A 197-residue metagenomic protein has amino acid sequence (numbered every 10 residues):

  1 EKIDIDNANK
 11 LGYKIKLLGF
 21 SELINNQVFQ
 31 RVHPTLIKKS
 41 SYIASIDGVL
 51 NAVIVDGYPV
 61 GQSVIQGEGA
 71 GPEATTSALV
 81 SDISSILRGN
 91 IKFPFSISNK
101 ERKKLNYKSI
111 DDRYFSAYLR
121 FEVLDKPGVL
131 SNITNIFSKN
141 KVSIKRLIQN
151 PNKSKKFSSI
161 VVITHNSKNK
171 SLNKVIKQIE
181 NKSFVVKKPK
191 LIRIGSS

Functional and structural regions predicted by a protein language model:
E1-S45, L50: Substrate-binding/catalytic subdomain of NAD(P)-dependent oxidoreductase enzymes
K16-L17, R31, I54, V64-Q66 (+2 more regions): Structured core elements
I43, A74-A78: A short, polar/proline- and glycine-enriched secondary-structure boundary/capping micro-motif
I43-D47, V55, S109-D111, N152: Replace "in large, NTP-powered and nucleic-acid-processing enzymes" with "in large, NTP-powered factors and other
A52, Y58-V60, F93-P94: A glycine- and small/hydrophobic-rich beta-loop-beta segment that serves as a flexible "lid/hinge" or phosphate-binding
D56-S63, R113: Short acidic (Asp/Glu) and glycine-rich catalytic loops that position anionic groups and cofactors
G61-S63, G67-E73: Glycine-rich phosphate/pyrophosphate-binding beta-alpha loops
A78, I83-S197: A conserved regulatory-domain signal marking ACT and ACT-like small-molecule sensing domains and adjacent regulatory
